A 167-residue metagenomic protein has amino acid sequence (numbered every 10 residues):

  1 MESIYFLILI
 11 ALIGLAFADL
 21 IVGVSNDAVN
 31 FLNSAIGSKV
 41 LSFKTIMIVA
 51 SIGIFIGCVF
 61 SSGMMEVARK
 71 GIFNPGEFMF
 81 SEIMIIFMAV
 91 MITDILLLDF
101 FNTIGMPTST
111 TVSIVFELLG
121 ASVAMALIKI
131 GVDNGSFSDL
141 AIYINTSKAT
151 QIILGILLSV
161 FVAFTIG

Functional and structural regions predicted by a protein language model:
M1-G167: Multi-pass alpha-helical transmembrane bundle typical of ion/small-solute transporters and intramembrane aspartyl
